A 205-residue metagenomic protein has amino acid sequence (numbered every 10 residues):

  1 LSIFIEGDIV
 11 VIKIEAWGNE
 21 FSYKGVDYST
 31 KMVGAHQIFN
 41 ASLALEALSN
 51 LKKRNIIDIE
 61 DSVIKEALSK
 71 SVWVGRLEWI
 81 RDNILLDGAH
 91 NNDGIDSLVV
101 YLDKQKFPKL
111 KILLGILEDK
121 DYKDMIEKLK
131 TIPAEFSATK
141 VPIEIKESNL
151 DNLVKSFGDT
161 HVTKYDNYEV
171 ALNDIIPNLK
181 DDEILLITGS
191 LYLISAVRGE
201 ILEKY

Functional and structural regions predicted by a protein language model:
L1-D27: Extended acidic/charged loop-beta regions that coordinate divalent cations and stabilize anionic phosphate/carboxylate
I5-G7, D61, R81, D166: Short loop/edge segments at beta-strand edges and connector loops that shape dinucleotide/nucleotide cofactor-binding
D8-I9, L114-E118, T139-I145: Short, acidic/turn-prone active-site loops that include or flank metal/cofactor- and phosphate-binding residues
A16-E20, I126-I184: C-terminal helical cap/extension that packs against the catalytic core of soluble nucleotide-cofactor enzymes
W17, S22-E135: Nucleotide phosphate-binding/pyrophosphate-handling subdomain across enzymes that bind or process nucleotide phosphates
S190: Active-site-proximal loop/hinge segments that shape catalytic or ion-binding/gating pockets
S195-Y205: Active-site-adjacent alpha-helix immediately C-terminal to a catalytic or transition-state-stabilizing loop
